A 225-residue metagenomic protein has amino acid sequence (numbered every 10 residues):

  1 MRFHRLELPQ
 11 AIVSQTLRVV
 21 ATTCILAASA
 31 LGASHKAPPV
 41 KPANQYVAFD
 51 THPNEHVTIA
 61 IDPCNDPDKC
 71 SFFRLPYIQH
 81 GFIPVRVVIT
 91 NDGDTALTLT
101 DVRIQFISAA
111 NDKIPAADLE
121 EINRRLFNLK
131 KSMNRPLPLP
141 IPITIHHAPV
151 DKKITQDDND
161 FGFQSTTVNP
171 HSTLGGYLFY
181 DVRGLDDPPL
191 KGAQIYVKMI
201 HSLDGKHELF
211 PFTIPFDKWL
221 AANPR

Functional and structural regions predicted by a protein language model:
R2-A21: Bacterial N-terminal signal peptides that target proteins for export
L6, A11, L31, I61-P63: A composition/secondary-structure signal for short, hydrophobic, low-basic-content segments with alpha-helix propensity
T16, T23, I195-M199: Short alpha-helical "patches" and their helix-cap loops
V19-V20, C24, F163: A residue-level detector for conformationally permissive "hinge/kink" positions
T23-G32: Hydrophobic h-region of N-terminal signal peptides that target proteins for export in Gram-negative bacteria
A33-R225: Conserved functional micro-motifs across diverse proteins
